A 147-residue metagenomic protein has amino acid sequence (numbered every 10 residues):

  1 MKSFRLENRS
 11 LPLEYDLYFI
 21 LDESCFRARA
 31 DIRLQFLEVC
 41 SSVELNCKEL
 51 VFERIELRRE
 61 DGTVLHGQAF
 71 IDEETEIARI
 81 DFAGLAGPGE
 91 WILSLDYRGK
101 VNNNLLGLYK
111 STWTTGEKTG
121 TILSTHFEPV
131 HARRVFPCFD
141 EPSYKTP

Functional and structural regions predicted by a protein language model:
M1-P147: Acidic/His-enriched low-complexity segments
